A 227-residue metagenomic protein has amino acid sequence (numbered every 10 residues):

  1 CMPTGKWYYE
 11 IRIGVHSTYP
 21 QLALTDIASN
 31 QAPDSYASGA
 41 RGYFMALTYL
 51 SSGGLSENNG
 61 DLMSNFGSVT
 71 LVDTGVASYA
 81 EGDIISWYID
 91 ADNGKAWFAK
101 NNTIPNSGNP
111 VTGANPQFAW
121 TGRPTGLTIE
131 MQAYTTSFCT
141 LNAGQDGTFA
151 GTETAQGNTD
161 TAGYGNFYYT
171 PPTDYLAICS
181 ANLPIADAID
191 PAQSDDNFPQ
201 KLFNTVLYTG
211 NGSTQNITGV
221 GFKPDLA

Functional and structural regions predicted by a protein language model:
C1-L226: PRY/SPRY (B30.2) beta-sandwich protein-interaction domains and their adjacent Ser/Pro/Gly-rich low-complexity linkers
